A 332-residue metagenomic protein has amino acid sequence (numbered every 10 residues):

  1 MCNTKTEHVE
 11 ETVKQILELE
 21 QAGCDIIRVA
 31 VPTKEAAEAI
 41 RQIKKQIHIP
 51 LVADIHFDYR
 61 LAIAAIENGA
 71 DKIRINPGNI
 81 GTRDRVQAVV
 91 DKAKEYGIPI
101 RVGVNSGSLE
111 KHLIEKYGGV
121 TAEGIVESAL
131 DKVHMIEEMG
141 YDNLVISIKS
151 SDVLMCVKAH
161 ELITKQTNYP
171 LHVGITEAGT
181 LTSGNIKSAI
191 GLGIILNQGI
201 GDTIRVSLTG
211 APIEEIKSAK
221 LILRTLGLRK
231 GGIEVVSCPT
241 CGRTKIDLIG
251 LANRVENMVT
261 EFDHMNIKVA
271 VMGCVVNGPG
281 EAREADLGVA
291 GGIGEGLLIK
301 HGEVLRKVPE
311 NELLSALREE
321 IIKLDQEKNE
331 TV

Functional and structural regions predicted by a protein language model:
M1-V29, K34-E38, Q42-P50, F57-I100 (+6 more regions): Alpha/beta enzyme core
R28-V31, A53, I148, S207-L208 (+2 more regions): Small/polar loops that bind or transfer phosphate-bearing groups
H160-V332: Peripheral terminal and linker regions in Fe-S/redox and tRNA-modifying enzymes
